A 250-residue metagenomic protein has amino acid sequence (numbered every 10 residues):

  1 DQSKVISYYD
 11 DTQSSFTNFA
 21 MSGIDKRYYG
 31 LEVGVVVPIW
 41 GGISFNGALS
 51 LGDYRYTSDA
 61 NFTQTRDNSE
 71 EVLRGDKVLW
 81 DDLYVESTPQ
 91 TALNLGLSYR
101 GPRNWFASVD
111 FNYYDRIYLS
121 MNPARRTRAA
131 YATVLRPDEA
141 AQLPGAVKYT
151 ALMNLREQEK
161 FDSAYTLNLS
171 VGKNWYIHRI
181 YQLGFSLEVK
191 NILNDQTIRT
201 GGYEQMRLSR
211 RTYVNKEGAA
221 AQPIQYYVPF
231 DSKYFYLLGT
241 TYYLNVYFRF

Functional and structural regions predicted by a protein language model:
D1, N112-A132, V147, K173-F250: C-terminal beta-signal and adjacent terminal beta-strands/loops of Gram-negative outer-membrane beta-barrel proteins
D1-Q2, D53: Glycine-rich beta-alpha junction loops
S3-F19, T57-D82, M121-N154, Y203-F230: Solvent-exposed loop segments that connect transmembrane elements
S15-P123: Gram-negative outer-membrane beta-barrel transporters
M21-S22, N94, N168, N191-N194: Asparagine-centered polar/low-complexity signal
D25-Y29, S87-L93, S163-L167, Y181 (+1 more regions): Residues that define the transmembrane beta-barrel architecture of outer-membrane proteins
E32-G34, G96-S98, S170-G172, E188 (+1 more regions): Outer-membrane beta-barrel architecture
E86-Y176, G201-G202: C-terminal beta-barrel architecture of Gram-negative outer-membrane proteins
